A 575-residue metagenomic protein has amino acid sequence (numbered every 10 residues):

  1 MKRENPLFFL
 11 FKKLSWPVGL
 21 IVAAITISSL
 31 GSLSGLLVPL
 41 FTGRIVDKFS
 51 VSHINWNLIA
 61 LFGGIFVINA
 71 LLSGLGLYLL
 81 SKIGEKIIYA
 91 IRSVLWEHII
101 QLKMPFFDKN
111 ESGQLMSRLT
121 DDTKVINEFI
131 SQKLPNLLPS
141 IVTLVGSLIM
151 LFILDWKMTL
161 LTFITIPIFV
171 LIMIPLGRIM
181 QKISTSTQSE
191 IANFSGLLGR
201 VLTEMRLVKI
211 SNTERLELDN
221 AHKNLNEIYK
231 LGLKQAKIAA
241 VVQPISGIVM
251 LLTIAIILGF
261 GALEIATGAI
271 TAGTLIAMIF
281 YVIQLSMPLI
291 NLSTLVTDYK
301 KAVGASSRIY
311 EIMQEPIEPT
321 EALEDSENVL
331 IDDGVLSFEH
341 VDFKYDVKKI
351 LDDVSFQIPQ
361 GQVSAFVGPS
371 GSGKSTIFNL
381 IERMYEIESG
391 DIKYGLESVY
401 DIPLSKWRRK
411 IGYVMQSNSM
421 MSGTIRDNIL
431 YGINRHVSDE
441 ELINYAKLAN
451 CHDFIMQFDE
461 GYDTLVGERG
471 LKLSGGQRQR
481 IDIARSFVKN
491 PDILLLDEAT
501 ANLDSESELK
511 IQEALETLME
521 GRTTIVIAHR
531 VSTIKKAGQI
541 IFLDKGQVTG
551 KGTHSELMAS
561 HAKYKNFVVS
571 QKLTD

Functional and structural regions predicted by a protein language model:
K2, E85, S93-S117, D121-V125 (+5 more regions): Short intracellular "coupling" helices and adjacent cytoplasmic loop segments at the cytosolic face of multi-pass
R3-V18, L115: A short amphipathic helical element positioned immediately N-terminal to and/or at the very start of a transmembrane
W16, M104-P105, D121-I130, L134 (+7 more regions): An intracellular "coupling" helix at the cytosolic face of ABC transporter transmembrane type-1 domains
V18-L75, L79, F152-K157, A269-A272: Transmembrane helix-loop-helix hairpins at lipid-water interfaces of multipass membrane proteins, especially the type-1
G19-L40, L58, F62, L80-S81 (+5 more regions): Alpha-helical segments in transporter systems
V51-A60, M150-I164, I238-S307, I312-M313: Helix-loop-helix
I65-G84, P135-V142, F163-S189, V201-E204 (+4 more regions): Alpha-helical transmembrane segments of multi-pass membrane proteins
V329-D575: ABC-type nucleotide-binding domain
